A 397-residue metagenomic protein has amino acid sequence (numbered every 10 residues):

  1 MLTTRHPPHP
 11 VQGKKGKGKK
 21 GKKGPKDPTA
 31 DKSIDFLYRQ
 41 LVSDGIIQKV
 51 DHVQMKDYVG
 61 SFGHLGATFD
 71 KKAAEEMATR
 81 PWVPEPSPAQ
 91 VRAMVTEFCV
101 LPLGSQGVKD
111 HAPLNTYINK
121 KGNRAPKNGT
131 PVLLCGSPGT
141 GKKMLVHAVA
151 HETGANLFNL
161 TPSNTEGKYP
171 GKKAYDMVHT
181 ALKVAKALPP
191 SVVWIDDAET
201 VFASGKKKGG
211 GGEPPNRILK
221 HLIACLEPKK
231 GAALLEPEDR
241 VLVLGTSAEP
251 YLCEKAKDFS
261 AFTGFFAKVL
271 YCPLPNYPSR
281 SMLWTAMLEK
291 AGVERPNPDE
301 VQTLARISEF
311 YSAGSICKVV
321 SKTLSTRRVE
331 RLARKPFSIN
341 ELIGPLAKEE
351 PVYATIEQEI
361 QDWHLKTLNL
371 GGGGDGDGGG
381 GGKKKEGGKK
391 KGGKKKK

Functional and structural regions predicted by a protein language model:
M1-C99, L103-G104: Extended, charged/polar low-complexity intrinsically disordered regions
V11-K22, P237-V243, G373-G379: Low-complexity, interaction-prone regions
K15-K20, G380-K397: Ser/Thr-centered, proline-biased regulatory motifs and S/T-rich low-complexity segments located at helix/coil boundaries
D35-L41, V53-A78, L157-S163, T200 (+3 more regions): Surface-exposed beta-strand-to-loop junctions that form interaction patches on eukaryotic regulatory domains
R39, S43, G60, E75 (+8 more regions): Polar/charged alpha-helical tracts
W82, P86-Q302, G380, K397: Walker A/P-loop NTP-binding motif of AAA+ ATPase domains
L133-K142, F310, K348, L368-G374: Eukaryote-specific, cytoplasm-facing alpha-helical/coiled-coil scaffolding segments in long proteins
E238-L242, V269-L270, L274-N276, S281 (+1 more regions): Conserved AAA+ ATPase small/helical "lid" subdomain
